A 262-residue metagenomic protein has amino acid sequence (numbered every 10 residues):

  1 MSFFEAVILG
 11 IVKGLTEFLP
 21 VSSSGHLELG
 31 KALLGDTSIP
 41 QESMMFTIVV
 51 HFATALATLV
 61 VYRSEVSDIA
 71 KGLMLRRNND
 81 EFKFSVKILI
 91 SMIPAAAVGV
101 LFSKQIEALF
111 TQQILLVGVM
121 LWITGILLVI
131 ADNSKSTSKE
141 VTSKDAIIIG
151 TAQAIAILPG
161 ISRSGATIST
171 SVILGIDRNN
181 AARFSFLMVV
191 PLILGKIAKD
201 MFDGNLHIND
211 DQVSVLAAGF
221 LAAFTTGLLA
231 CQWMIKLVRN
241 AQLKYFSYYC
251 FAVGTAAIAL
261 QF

Functional and structural regions predicted by a protein language model:
M1-F262: Multi-pass membrane proteins that catalyze or facilitate reactions on polyprenyl-/lipid-phosphate substrates and their
